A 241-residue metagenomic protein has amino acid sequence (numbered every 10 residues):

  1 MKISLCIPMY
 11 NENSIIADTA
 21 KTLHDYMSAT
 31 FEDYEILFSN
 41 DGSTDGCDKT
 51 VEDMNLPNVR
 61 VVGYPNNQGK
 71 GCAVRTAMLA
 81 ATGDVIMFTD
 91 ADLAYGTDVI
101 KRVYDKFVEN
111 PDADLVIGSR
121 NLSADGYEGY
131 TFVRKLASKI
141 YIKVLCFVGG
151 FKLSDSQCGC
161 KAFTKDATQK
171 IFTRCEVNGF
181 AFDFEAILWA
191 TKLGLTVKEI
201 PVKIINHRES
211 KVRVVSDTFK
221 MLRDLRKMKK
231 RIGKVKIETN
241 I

Functional and structural regions predicted by a protein language model:
M1-K2, G150, R174-I241: Hydrophobic helical membrane-anchoring modules
K2-I3, H24-L37, N58-R60: Short loop->beta transition adjacent to catalytic acidic/histidine clusters or analogous donor-positioning motifs
E12-I15, S43, K70, G96: Donor nucleotide-sugar binding loop of glycosyltransferases
E12-M27: Short, well-formed alpha-helical segments that are part of the catalytic scaffolds of diverse glycosyltransferases
Y34-L37, D48-A80: Conserved donor nucleotide-binding strand/loop of the catalytic core
N40-K49, L93: A conserved acidic beta->alpha catalytic loop
Y64-A80, V85, T97-F180, H207-R223: Acceptor/aglycone-binding surface of glycosyltransferases and processive sugar-polymer synthases
